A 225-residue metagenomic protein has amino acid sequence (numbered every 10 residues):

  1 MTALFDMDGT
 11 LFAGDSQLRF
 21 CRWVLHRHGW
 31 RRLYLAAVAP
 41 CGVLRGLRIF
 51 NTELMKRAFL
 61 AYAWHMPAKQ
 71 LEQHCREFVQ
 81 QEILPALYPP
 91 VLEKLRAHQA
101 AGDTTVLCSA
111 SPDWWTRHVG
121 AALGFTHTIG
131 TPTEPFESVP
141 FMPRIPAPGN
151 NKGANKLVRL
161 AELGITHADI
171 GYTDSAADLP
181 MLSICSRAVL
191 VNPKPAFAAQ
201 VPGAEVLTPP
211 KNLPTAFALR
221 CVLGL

Functional and structural regions predicted by a protein language model:
M1-R48: Active-site neighborhood of HAD-like aspartate-dependent phosphohydrolases
D15, M66, N155: Conserved active-site and cofactor/substrate-binding residues in soluble primary-metabolism enzymes
R27-R31, G46-F50, K69-Q73, A86-P89 (+1 more regions): Conserved alpha/beta cores of soluble small-molecule-handling proteins
G42-L47, E53-A68, L123, H127-T128: Short, compositionally biased "basic patch" segments
L54-P89: Metal-dependent phosphoesterase signature
Q73, Q80-L225: C-terminal cap/substrate-recognition subdomain and adjoining C-terminal extension of metal-dependent phosphatase-like
